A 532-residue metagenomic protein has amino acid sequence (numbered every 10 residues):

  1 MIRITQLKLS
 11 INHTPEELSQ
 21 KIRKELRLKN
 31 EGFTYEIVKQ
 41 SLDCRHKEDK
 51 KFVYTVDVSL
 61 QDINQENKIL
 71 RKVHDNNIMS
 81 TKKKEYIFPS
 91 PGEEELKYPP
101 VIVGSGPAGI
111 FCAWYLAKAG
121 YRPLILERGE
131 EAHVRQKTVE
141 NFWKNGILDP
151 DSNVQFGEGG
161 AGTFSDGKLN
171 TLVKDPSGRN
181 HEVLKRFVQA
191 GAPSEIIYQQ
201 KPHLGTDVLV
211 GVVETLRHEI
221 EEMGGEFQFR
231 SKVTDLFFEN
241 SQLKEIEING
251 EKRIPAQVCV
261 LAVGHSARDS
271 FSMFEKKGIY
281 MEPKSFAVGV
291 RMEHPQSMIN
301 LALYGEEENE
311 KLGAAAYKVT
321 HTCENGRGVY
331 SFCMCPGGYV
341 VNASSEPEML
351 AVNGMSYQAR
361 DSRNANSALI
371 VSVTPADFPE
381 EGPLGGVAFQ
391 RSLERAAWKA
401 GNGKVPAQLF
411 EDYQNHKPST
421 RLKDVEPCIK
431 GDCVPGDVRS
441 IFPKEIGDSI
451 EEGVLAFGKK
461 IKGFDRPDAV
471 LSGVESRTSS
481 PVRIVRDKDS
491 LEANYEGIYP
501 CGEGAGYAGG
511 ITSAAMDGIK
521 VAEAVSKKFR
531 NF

Functional and structural regions predicted by a protein language model:
M1-K50, D57-F532: Residues forming the flavin
